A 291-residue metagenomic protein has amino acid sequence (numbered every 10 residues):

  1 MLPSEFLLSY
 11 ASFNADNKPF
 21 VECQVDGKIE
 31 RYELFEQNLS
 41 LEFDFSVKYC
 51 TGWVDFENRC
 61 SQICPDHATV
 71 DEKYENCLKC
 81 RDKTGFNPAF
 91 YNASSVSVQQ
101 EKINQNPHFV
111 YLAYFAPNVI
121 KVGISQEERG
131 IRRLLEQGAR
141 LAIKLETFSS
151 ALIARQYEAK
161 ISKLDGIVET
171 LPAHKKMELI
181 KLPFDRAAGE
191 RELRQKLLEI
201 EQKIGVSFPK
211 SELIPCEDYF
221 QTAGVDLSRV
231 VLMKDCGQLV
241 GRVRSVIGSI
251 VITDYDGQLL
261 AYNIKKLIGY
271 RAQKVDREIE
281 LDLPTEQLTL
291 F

Functional and structural regions predicted by a protein language model:
M1-F291: Non-catalytic accessory segments flanking enzymatic or RNA/DNA-binding domains
